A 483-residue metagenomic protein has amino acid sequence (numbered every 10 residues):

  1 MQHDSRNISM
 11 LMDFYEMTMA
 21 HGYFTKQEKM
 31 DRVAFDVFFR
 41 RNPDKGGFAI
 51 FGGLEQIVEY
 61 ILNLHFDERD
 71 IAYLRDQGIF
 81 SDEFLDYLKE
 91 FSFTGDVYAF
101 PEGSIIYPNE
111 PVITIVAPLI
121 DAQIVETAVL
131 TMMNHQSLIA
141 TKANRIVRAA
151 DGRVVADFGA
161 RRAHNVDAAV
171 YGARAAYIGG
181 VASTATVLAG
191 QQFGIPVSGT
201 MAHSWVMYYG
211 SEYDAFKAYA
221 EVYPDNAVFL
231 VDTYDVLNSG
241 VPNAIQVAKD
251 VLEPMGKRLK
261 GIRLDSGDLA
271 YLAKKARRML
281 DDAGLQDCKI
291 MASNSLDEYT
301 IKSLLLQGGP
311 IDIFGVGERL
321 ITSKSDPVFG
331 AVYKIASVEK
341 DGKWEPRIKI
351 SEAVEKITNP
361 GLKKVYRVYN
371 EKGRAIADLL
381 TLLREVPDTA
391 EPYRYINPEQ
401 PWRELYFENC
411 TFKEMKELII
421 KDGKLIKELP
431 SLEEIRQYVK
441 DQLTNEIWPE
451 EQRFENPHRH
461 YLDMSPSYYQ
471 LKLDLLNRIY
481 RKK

Functional and structural regions predicted by a protein language model:
M1-D31, D44-G46, A283, L296-K483: Gly/Ser/Thr/Ala-enriched C-terminal appendages of enzymes
M1-R32, R41-P43, I79-F80, L85-T94 (+6 more regions): Buried, small/hydrophobic-residue-enriched core segments of structured protein domains
V33-K89: N-terminal, Lys/Arg-enriched amphipathic/low-complexity engagement segments that precede the first folded domain
E59-N63, A99-P101, I106: An N-terminal, globular interaction/scaffold subdomain
A72-Y73, T141-R145, G159, E451-P457: Short coil/turn segments at secondary-structure boundaries
G199, M291, D312-G315: Short hydrophobic alpha-helical runs that function as membrane-insertion/retention elements
H203, S293, G317: Residue-level "edge-of-site" marker
C288: A short helix->loop->beta-strand "cap" motif at the edges of active sites that frequently abuts
